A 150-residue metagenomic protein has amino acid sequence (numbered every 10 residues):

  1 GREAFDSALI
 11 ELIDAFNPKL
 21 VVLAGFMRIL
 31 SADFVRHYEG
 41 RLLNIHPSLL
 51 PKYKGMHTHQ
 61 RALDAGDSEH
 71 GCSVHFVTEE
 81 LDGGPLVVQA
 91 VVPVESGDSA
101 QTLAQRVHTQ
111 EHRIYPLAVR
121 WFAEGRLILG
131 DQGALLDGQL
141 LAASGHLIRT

Functional and structural regions predicted by a protein language model:
G1-T150: One-carbon transfer enzymes
